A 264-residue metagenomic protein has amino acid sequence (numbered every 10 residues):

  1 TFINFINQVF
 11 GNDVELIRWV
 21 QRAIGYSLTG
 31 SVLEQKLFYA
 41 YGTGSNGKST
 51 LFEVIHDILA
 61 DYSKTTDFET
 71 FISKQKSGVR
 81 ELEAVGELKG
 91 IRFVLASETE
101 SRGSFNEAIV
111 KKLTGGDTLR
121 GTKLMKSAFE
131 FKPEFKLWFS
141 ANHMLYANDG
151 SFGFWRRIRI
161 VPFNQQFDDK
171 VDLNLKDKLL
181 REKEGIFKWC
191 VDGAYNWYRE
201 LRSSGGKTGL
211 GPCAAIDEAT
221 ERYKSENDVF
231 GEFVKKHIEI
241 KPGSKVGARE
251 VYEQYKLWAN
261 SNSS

Functional and structural regions predicted by a protein language model:
T1-S264: Feature primarily recognizes SF3-like P-loop helicase cores of small DNA viruses
